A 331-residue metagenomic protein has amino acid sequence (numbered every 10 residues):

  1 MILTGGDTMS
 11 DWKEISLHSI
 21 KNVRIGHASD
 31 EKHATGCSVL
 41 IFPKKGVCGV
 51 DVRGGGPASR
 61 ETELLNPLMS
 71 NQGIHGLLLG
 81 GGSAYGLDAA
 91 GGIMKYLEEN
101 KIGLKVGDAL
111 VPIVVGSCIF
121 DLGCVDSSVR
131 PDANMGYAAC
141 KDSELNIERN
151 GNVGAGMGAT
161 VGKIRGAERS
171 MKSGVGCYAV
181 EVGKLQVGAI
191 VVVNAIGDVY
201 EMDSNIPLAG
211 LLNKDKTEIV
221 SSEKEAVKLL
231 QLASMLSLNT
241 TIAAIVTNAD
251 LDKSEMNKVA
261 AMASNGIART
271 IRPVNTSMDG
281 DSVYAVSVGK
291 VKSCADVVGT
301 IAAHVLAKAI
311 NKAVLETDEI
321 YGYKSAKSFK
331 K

Functional and structural regions predicted by a protein language model:
I2-K331: Alpha/propeptide regions of enzymes that mature by internal proteolysis
